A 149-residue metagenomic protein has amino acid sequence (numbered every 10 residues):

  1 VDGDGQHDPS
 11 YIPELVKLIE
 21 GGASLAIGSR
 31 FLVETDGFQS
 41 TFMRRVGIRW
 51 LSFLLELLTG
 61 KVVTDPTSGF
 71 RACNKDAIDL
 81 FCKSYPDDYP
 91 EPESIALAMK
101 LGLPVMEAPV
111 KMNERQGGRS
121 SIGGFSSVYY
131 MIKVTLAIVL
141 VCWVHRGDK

Functional and structural regions predicted by a protein language model:
V1, S29, K111: Conserved residues at the C-terminal ends of beta-strands
D2-Q6: The conserved acidic donor/metal-binding loop of glycosyltransferases
H7-D88, R115-I132: Acceptor/aglycone-binding surface of glycosyltransferases and processive sugar-polymer synthases
S10, G21, K133-K149: Terminal low-complexity segments of carbohydrate-biosynthetic enzymes
E20, E56-T59, K100, L140-V144: Residues at helix-coil transition
K61-V62, K83-P86, I95-N113: Catalytic donor-sugar/metal-binding loop of nucleotide-sugar-dependent glycosyltransferases
P92: DNA-recognition element of transcription regulators
